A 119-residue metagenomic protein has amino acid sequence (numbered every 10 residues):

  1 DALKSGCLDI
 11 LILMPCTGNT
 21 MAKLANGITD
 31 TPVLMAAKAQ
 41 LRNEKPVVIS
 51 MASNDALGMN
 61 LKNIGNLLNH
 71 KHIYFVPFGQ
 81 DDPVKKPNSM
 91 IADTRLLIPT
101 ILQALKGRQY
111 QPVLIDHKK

Functional and structural regions predicted by a protein language model:
D1-K62: Helix-loop-strand module that forms the ligand-binding subsite of alpha/beta enzymes
I28-T29, I64-N66, M90-A92, L114: General N-terminal targeting signals
P32-V33, L61, L68, K85-N88 (+1 more regions): Short, surface-exposed, charged/polar-biased interaction segments
L61-G79: Short, electropositive alpha-helical surface patch
Y74-K119: Glycine-rich phosphate/pyrophosphate-binding loop and the adjoining helix
